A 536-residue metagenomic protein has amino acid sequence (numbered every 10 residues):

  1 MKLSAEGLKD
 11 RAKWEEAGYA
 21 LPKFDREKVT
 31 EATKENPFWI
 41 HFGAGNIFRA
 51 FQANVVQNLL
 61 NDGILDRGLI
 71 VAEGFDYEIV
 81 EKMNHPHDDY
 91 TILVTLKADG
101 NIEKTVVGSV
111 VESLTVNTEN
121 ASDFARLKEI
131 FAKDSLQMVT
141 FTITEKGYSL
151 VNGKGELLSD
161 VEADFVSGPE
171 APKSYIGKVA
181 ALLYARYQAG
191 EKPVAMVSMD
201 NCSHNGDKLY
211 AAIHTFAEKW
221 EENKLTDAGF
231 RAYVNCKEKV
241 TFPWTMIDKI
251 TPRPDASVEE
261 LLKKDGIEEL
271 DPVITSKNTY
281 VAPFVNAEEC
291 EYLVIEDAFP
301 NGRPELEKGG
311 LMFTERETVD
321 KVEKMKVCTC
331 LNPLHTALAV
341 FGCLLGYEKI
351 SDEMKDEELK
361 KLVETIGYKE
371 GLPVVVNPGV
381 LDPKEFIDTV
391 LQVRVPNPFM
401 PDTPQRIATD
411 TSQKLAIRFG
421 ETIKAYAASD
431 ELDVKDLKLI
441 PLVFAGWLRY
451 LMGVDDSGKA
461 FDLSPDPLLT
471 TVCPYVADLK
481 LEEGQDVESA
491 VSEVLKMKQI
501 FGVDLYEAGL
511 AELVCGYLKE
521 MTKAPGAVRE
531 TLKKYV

Functional and structural regions predicted by a protein language model:
M1-F42, N46-V536: Substrate/ligand-engaging "lid" and interaction regions
